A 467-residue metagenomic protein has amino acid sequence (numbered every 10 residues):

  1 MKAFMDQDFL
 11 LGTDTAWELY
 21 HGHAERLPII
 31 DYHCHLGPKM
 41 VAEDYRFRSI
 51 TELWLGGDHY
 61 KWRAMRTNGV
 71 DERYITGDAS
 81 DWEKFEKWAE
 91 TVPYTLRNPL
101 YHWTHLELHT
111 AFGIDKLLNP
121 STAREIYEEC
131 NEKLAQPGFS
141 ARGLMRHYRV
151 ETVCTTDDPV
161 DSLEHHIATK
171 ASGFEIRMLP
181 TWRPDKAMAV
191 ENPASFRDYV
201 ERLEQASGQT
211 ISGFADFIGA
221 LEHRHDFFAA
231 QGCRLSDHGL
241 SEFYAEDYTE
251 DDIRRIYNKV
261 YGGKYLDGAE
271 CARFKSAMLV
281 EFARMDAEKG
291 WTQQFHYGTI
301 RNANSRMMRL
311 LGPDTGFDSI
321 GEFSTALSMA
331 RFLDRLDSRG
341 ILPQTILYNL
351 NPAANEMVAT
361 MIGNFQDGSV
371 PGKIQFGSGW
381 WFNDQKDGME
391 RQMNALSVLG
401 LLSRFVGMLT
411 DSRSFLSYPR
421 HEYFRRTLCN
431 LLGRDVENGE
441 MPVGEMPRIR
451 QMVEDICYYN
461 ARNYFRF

Functional and structural regions predicted by a protein language model:
M1-K289, I341-P343, L347-P352, E356-A359 (+1 more regions): Metal-cofactor-binding active-site regions of metalloenzymes
D267-G268, F317-F323: A short acidic, glycine-rich active-site loop that binds or catalyzes chemistry on phosphate/adenosine moieties
Q293-F295: C-terminal amphipathic alpha-helical interaction region
T299, N304: Hard-cation-handling environments
M308-G316: Short glycine/proline- and charge-enriched loop/turn segments that cap or connect secondary-structure elements
F323-M329: Divalent-cation-assisted or electrostatically stabilized phosphate/pyrophosphate-binding catalytic cores
F332-S338: Short, basic/hydrophobic alpha-helical segments
